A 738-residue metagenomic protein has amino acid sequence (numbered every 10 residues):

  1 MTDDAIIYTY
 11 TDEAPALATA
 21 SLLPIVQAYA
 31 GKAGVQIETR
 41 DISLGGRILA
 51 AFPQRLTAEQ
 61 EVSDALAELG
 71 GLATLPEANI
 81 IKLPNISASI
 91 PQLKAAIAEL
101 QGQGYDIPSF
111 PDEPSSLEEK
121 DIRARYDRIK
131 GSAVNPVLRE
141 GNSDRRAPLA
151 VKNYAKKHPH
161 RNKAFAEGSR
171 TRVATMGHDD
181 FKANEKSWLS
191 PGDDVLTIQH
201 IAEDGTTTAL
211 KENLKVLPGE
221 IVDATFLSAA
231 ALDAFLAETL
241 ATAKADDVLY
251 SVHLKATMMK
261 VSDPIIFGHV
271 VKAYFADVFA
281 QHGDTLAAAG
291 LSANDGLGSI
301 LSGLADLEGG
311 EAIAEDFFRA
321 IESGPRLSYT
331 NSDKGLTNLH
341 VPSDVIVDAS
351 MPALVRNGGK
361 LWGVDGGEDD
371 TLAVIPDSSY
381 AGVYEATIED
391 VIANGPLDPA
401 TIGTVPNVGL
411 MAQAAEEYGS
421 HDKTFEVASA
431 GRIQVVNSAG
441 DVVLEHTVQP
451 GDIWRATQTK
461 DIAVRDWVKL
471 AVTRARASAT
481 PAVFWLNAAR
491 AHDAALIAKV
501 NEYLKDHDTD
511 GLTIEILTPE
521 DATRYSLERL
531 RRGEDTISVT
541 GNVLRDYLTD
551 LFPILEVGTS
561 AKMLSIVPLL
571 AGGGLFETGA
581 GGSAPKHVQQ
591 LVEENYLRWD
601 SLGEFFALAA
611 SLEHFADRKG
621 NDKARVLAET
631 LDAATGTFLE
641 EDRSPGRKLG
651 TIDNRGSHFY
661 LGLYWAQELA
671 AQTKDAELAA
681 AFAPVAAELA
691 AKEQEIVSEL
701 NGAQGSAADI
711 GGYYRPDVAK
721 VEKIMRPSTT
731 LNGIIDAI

Functional and structural regions predicted by a protein language model:
T2-G268, D277-K499, Y503, H507-W665 (+3 more regions): Extended, well-ordered protein cores
R625, A676-A680: Short, solvent-exposed positions on alpha-helices
A670-T673: Ligand-binding pocket scaffold of soluble enzyme catalytic domains
A679-A687: Short, charged, amphipathic alpha-helical segments
V697-Y714: A glycine-biased, small/acidic residue-tolerant capping/turn segment at secondary-structure junctions
P716-I738: C-terminal accessory extensions/subdomains outside the catalytic/core fold
